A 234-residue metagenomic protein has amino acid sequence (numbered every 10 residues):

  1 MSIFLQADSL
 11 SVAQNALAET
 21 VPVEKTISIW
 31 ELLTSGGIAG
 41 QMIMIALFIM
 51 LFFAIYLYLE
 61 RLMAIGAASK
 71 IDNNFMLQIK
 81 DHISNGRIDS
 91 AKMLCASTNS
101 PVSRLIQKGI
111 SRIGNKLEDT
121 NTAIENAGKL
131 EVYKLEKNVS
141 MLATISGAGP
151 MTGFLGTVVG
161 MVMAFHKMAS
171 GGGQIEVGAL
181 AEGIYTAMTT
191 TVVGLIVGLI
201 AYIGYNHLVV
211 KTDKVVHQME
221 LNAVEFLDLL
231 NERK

Functional and structural regions predicted by a protein language model:
S2-T20, T157-G172: Juxtamembrane non-transmembrane "cap" segments at the membrane-aqueous interface of multi-pass membrane proteins
L5-F75: Hydrophobic membrane-targeting segments
W30-I43, E125-S146, V177-T189: Alpha-helical membrane-interface segments at transmembrane helix boundaries
G37, I55, A91, I106 (+3 more regions): Residue-level signature of catalytic and energy-coupling elements of molecular machines, predominantly ATP/GTP-dependent
M42-L59, I145, T152-L155, V193-I200: Lipid-exposed faces of alpha-helical membrane segments in multi-pass integral membrane proteins
A68-I175, I203-K234: Predominantly long cytosolic amphipathic alpha-helical stalk/bundle segments
I184-G204: Hydrophobic alpha-helical transmembrane segments of polytopic membrane proteins
